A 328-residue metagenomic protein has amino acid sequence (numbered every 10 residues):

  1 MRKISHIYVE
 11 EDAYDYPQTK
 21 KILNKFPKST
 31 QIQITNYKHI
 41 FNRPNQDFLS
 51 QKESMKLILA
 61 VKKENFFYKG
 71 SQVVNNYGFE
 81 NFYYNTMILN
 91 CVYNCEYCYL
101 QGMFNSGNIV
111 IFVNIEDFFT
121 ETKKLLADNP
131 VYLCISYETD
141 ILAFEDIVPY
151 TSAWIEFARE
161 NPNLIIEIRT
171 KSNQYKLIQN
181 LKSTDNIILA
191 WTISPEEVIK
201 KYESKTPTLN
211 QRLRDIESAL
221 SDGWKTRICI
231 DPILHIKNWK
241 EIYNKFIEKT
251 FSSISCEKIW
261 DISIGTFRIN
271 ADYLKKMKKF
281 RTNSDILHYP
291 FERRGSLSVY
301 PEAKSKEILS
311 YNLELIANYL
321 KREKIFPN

Functional and structural regions predicted by a protein language model:
M1-N81: Flexible, acidic/Gly-rich N-terminal and inter-domain linker regions that tether and position cofactor-handling modules
M1-T19, F251-N328: Auxiliary Fe-S-binding modules of radical SAM enzymes
I58-N81, E96-A190: Conserved Radical SAM active-site core
N85-C95: Cysteine-centered iron-sulfur cluster-binding motifs in ferredoxin-type domains/subunits of redox enzymes
T122-L125, L177-Q179, L209-D222, N312: Structured alpha-helical segments in the cores of large, soluble enzyme domains
T139-L142, N173-K176, I187-T206, P232-K237 (+2 more regions): Conserved radical SAM core fold
V148, I188-T192, W239-S255, R281-L287: Short, electropositive alpha-helical surface patch
R212-Y273, L320, F326-P327: Conserved C-terminal portion of the radical SAM core fold that forms the substrate/S-adenosylmethionine-binding
